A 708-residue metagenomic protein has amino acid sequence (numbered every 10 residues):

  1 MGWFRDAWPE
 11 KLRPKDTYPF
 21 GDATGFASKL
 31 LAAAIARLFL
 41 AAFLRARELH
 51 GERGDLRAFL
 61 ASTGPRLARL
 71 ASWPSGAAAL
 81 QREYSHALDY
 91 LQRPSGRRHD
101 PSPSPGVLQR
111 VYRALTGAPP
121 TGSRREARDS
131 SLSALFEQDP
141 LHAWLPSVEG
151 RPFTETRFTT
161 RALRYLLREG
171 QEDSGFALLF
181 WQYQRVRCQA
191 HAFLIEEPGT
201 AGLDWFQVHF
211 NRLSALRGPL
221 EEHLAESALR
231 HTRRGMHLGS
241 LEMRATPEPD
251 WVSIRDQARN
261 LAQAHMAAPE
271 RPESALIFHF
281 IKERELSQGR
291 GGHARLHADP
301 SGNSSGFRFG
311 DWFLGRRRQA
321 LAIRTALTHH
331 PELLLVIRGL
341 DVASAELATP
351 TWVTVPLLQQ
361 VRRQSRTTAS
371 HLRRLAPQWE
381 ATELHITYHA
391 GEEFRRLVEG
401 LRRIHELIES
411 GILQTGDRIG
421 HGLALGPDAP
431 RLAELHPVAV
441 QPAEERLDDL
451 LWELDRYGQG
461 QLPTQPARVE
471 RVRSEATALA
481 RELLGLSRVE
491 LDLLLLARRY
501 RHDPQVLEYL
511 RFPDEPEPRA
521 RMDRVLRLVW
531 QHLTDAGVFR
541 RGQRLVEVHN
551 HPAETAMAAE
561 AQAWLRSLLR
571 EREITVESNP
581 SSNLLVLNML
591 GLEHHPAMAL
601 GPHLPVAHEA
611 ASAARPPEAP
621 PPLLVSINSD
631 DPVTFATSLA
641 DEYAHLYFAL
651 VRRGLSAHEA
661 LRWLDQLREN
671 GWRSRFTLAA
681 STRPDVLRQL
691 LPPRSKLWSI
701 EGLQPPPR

Functional and structural regions predicted by a protein language model:
M1-R708: Metal-cofactor-binding active-site regions of metalloenzymes
